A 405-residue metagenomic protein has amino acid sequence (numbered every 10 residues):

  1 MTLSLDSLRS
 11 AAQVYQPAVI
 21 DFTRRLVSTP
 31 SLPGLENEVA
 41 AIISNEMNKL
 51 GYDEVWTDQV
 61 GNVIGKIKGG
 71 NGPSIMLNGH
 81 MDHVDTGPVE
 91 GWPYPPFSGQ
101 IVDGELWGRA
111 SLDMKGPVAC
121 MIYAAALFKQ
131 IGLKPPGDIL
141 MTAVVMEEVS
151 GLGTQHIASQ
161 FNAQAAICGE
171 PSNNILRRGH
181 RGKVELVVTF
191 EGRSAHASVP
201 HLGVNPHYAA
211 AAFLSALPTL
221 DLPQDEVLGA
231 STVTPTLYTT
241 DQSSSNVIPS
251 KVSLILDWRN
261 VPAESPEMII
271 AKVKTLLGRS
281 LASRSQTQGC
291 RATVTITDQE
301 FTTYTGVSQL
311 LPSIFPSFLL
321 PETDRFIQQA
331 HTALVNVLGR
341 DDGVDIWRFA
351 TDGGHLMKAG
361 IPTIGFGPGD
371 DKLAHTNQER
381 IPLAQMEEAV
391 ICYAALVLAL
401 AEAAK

Functional and structural regions predicted by a protein language model:
T2-G87, K251-I255, I269: N-terminal helical capping/dimerization or prosegment-like subdomains of hydrolases acting on amide or phosphate bonds
T2-L3, T189-K405: Metal-dependent amide/peptide-bond hydrolase catalytic core, centered on the "pita-bread" metallohydrolase fold
I64, N78, L140-T142, E185-T189 (+2 more regions): Beta-strand secondary-structure signal
P73-A143: Active-site metal-coordination/substrate-binding segment of hydrolases, especially metallo-dependent peptidases
I75-L77, T142, A165-I167, T295 (+1 more regions): Hydrophobic/aromatic beta-strand patches that form the interior of the parallel beta-sheet core in alpha/beta enzyme
T86-I101, R178-T189, T332-A333: Acidic-glycine-rich active-site phosphate/pyrophosphate-binding loop
G116-T219, D225, N377-I391: Fold-level recognition of mixed alpha/beta catalytic cores in primary-metabolism enzymes, strongest
